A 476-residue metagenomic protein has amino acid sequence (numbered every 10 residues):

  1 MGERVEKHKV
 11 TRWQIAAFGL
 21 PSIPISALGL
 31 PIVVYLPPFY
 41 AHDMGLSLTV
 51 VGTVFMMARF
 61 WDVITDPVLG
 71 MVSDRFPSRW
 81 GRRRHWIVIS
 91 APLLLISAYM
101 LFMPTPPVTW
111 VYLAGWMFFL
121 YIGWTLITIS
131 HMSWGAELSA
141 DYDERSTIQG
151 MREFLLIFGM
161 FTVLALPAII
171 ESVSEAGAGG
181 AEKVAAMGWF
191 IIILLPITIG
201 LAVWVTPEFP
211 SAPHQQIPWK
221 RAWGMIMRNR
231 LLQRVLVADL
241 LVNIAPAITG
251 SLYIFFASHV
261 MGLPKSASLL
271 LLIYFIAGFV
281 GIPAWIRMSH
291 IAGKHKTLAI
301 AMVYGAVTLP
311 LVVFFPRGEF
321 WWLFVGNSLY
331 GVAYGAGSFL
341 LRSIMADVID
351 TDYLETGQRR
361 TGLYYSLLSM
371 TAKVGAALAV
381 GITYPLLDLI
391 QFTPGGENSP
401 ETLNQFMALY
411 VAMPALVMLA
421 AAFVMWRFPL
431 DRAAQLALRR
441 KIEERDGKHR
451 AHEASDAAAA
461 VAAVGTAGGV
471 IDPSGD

Functional and structural regions predicted by a protein language model:
G2-D456, A460-V464, G469-G475: Membrane-embedded alpha-helical bundles of multi-pass transporters/translocases, especially carrier/permease families
